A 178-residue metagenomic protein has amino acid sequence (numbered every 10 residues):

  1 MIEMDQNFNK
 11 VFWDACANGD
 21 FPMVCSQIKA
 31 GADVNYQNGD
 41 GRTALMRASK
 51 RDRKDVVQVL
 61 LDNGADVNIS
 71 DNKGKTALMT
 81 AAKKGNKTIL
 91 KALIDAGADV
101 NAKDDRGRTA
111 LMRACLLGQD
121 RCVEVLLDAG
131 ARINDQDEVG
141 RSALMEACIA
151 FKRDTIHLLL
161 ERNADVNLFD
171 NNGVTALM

Functional and structural regions predicted by a protein language model:
M1-A30: Intrinsically disordered, low-complexity regulatory segments in ankyrin-centric signaling systems
N7, G39-D40, N72-K73, D105-R106 (+2 more regions): Ankyrin repeat start-site detector
F12-W13, T43-M46, T76-M79, T109-R113 (+2 more regions): Ankyrin repeat (ANK) core detector
D14-G19, R47-R53, T80-N86, R113-Q119 (+1 more regions): Ankyrin repeat A-helix N-terminal signature
D20-I28, R53-L61, N86-I94, Q119-L127 (+1 more regions): Ankyrin repeat structural motif
D66, D71-T88, D104-R108, R113-L117: A generic tandem-repeat structural signature
